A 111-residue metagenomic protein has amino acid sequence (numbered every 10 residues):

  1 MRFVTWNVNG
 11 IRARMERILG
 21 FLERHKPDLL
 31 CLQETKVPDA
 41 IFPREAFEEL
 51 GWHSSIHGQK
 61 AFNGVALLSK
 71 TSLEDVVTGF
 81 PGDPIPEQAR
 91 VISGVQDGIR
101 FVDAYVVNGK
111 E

Functional and structural regions predicted by a protein language model:
M1-W52, V65: N-terminal, active-site-proximal structural segment of metallo-dependent hydrolase catalytic domains
T35-P38, F42-E111: Structured beta-strand-rich core segments of catalytic domains in phosphoester-bond hydrolases
